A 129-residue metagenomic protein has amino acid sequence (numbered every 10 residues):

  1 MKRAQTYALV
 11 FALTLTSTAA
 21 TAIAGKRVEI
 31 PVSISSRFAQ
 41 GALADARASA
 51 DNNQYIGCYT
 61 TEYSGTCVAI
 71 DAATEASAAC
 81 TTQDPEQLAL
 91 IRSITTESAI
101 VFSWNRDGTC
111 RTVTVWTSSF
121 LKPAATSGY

Functional and structural regions predicted by a protein language model:
M1-A8: Bacterial N-terminal signal peptides that target proteins for export
A8-S17: Bacterial N-terminal signal peptides
A22-T66, I70: N-terminal secretory signal peptides
A76-A89: Beta-strand/loop nucleic-acid-binding surfaces
E86-V101: Short nucleic-acid-contacting surface segments enriched for D/E, G, S/T with interspersed K/R
S103-T112: Short, charged beta-turn/beta-strand-edge "cap" motif at the junction between a beta-strand and an adjacent loop
W116-Y129: Short peripheral tails and domain-boundary helices/loops at the edges of structured domains
